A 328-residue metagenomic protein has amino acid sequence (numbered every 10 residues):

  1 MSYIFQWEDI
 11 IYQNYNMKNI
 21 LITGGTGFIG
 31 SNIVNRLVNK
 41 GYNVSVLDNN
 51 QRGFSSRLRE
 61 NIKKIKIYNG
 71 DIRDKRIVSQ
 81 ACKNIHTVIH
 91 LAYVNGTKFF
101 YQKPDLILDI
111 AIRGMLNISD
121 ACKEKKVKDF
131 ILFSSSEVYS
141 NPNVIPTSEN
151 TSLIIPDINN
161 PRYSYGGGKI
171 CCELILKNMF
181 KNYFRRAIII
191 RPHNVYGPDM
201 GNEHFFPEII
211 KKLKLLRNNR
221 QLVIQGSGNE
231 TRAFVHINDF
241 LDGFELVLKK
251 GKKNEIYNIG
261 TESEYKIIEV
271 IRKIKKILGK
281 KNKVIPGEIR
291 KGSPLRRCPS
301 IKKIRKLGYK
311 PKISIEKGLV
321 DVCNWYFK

Functional and structural regions predicted by a protein language model:
M1-V195: N-terminal Rossmann-like NAD(P)+-binding domain of SDR-like oxidoreductases, especially those catalyzing
S2-I10, I33, G70, L215-K328: C-terminal substrate-binding subdomain of Rossmann-fold SDR/epimerase-dehydratase oxidoreductases
S55-S56, E173, P207, I268 (+1 more regions): Short, surface-exposed alpha-helical segments at coil->helix boundaries
R76-S79, H86, K98, D105 (+7 more regions): Residues in well-ordered alpha-helical elements
F100, L153-R162, R185-P198, K211-V235 (+1 more regions): A conserved pocket-lining segment of Rossmann-fold NAD(P)-dependent short-chain dehydrogenase/reductase
I118, L176, I209, I304-R305: Structural element of the ATP-grasp superfamily
N141-N143, P198-H204, K303: Short beta-loop-alpha junction of Rossmann-like oxidoreductase domains
C171, I175, M179, E208-I209 (+2 more regions): Hydrophobic alpha-helix immediately C-terminal to the catalytic Tyr-X-X-X-Lys motif of short-chain
